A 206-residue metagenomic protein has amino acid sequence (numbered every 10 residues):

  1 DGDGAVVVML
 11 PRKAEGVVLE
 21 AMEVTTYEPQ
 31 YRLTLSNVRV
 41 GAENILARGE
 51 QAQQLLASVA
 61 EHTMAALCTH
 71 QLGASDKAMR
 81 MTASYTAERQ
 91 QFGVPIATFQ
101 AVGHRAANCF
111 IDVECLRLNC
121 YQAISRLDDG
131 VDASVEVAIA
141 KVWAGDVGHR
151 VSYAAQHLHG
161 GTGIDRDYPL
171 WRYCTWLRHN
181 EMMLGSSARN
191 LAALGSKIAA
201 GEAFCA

Functional and structural regions predicted by a protein language model:
D1-R80, G201-A206: FAD-binding core of flavoproteins
S58-A206: Alpha-helical interface subdomain recognition
